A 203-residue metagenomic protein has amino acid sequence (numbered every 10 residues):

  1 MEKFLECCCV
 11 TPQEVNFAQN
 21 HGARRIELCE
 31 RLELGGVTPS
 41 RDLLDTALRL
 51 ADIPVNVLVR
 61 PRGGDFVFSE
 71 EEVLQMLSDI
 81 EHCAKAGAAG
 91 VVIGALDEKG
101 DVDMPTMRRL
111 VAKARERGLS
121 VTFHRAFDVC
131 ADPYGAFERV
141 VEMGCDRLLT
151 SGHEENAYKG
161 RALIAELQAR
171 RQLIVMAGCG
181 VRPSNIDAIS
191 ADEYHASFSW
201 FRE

Functional and structural regions predicted by a protein language model:
M1-I26, R31-T38: N-terminal pre-domain/capping segments
K3-C7, I26-L28, A47, V55-V59 (+5 more regions): Hydrophobic faces of well-ordered beta-strands that scaffold small-molecule active sites in alpha/beta enzyme cores
F4-L5, E33, F68-S69, R125-D128 (+1 more regions): Short, flexible loop segments at the rims of nucleotide/cofactor-binding pockets, characterized by
C8, V37, E72-V73, G100-D103 (+2 more regions): A conditional alpha-helix N-cap/helix-loop micro-motif detector
V10-H21, D65-H82, V121, D128-M143 (+2 more regions): Catalytic cores of alpha/beta
R24-V37, H82-K99, M143-Y158, V181-R182 (+1 more regions): Glycine-rich phosphate-binding active-site loops on the catalytic face of alpha/beta enzymes
G36-G63, V102-A126, K159-P183: Alpha-helix-loop-beta-strand connector modules within alpha/beta enzyme cores
S40-M107, F201-E203: Glycine/small-residue-rich loop that forms an oxyanion/phosphate-binding "nest" at active or ligand-binding sites
